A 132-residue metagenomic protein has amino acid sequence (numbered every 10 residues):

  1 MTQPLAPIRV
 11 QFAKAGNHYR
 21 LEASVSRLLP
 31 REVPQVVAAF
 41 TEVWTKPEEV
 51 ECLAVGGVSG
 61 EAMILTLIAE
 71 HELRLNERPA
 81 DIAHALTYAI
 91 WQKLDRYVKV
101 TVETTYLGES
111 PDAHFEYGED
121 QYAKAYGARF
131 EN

Functional and structural regions predicted by a protein language model:
M1-E42: Short, extreme N-terminal segment that most often corresponds to the first beta-strand
M1-Q3, W44-K46, P79-D81: A short linear-motif detector with a strong N-terminal bias
Q3-A13, V50-V58, T104-T105, A113: Short amphipathic beta-strand and strand-loop transition segments with alternating hydrophobic
K14-R27, G56-R74: Short glycine-rich, basic-tinged beta-strand/loop micro-motifs
R31, V43-A54, V58-I64: Structured domain cores in non-transmembrane regions
V33-W44, S110-E119: Surface-exposed flexible segments
F40-E51, T87-D95: A common structural junction motif
A62-N132: Charged interaction segments
